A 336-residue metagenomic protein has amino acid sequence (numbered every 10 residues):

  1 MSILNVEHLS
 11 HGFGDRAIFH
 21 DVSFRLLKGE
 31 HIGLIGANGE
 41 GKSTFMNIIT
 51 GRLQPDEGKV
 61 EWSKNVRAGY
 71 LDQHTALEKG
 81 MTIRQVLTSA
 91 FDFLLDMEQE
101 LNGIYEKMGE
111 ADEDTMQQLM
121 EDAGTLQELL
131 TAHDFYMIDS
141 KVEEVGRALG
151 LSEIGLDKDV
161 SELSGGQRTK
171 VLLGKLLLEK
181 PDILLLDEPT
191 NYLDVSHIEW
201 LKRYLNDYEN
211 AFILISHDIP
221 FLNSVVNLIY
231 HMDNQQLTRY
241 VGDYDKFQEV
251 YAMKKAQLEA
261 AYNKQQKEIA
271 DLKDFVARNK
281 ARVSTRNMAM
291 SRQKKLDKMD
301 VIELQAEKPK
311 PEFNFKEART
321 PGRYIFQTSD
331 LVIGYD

Functional and structural regions predicted by a protein language model:
M1-Y262, P309, F315-D336: ABC ATP-binding cassette signature C-motif
V250-Q305: Intracellular alpha-helical coupling/juxtamembrane segments of multi-pass membrane proteins
